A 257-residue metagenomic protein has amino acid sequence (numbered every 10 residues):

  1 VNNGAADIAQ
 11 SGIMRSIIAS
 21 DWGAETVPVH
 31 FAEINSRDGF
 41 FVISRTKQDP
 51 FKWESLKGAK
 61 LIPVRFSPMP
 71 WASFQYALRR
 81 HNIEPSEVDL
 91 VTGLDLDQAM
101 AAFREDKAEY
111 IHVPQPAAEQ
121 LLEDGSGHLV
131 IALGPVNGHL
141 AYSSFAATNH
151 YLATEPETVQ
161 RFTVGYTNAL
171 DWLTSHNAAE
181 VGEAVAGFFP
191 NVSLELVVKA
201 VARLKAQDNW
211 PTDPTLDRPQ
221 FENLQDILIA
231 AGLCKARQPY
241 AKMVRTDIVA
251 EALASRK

Functional and structural regions predicted by a protein language model:
V1-I83, L90-L94, A99-A102, E109-Q115 (+2 more regions): Short, glycine-/small- and polar/acidic-enriched structural segments that line small-molecule recognition paths
S20, R79, L122-E123, G187 (+2 more regions): Short polybasic/polar patches that bind polyanions
E25, R79, E84, G127 (+2 more regions): Short coil/loop linkers at secondary-structure junctions
V88-L90, Y240: Generic structural signal for residues in well-ordered beta-strands
D97-F189: Pocket-lining segment of extracytoplasmic ligand-binding domains
A153-K235: Secondary-structure end/capping motifs
Q225-K257: Conserved C-terminal helix/tail region of periplasmic/extracytoplasmic solute-binding proteins
